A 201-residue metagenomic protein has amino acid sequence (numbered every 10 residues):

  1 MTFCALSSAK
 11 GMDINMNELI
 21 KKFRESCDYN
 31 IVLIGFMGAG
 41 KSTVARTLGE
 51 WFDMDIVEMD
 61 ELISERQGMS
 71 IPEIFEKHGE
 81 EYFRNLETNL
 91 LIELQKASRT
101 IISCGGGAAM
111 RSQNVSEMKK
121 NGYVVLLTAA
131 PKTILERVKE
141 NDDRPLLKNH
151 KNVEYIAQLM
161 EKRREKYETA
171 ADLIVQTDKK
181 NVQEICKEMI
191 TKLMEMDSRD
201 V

Functional and structural regions predicted by a protein language model:
D13-S26, T47, W51, E161-V201: NTP-dependent small-molecule kinase module
L33: Hydrophobic anchor at the beta1->P-loop junction of P-loop NTPases
F36: P-loop (Walker A) phosphate-binding loop of NTP-binding proteins
A39: ATP-binding Walker
S42: Walker A/P-loop
E58-A108, S112-K119, D143-P145, A157: ATP-dependent small-molecule kinase phosphotransfer cores that center on conserved nucleotide phosphate-binding segments
K120-R164: A glycine- and Lys/Arg-enriched "phosphate-lid" helix/loop adjacent to the NTP-binding pocket of small-molecule kinases
